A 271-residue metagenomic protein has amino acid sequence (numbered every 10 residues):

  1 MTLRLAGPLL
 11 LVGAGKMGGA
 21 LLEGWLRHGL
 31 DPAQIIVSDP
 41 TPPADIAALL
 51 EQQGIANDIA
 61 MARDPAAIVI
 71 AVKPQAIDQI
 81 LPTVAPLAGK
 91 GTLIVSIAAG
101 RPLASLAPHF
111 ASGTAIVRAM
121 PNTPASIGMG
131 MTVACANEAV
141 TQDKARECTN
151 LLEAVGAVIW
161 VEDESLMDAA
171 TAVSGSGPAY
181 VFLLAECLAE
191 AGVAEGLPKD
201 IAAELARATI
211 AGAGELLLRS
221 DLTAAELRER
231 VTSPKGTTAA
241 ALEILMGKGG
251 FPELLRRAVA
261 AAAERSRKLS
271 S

Functional and structural regions predicted by a protein language model:
M1-I59, V193-E195: NAD(P)+-binding Rossmann beta1-loop-alpha1 motif at the extreme N-terminus of oxidoreductases
T2-L3, R207-S271: NAD(P)-dependent Rossmann-like dehydrogenase/reductase catalytic/cofactor-binding core
L9, V117, L166-A172, A224-E229 (+1 more regions): Short pre-catalytic strand/loop immediately N-terminal to key active-site residues, enriched for Gly-Thr
L21-L22, I36, P42-P43, L50-A56 (+2 more regions): Rossmann-like NAD(P)(H) cofactor-binding subdomain of soluble oxidoreductases
L30-D31, G89, A111, E153: Short conserved AdoMet
S105-A115, M131-A169, Y180-R219, R265: Internal alpha-helical scaffold of NAD(P)-dependent oxidoreductase catalytic cores
G177: Aromatic-residue-lined binding/catalytic grooves and analogous aromatic/hydrophobic interfacial grooves in multimeric
